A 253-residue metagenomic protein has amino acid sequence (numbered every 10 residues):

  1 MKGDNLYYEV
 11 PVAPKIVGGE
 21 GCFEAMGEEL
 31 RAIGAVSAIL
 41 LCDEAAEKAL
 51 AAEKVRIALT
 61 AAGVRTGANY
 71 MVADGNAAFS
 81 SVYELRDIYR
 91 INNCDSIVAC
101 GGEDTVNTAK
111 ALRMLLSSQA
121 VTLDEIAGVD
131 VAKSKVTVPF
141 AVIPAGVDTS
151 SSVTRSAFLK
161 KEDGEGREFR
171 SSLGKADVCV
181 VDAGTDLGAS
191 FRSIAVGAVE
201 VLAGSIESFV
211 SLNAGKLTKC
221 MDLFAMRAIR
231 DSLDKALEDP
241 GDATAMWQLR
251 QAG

Functional and structural regions predicted by a protein language model:
M1-S96: ATP/NTP phosphate-donor binding region
P14, S117-L217: A glycine/threonine-rich phosphate-anchoring loop and its flanking beta-alpha core in nucleotide/phosphate-binding
K54-R56, E84-R86, T105-Q119, V153-S156: Short Gly/Thr/Asp-enriched flexible loops that form oxyanion-binding sites at enzyme active sites
T60-A61, I91, L112, V129-D130 (+1 more regions): N-terminal loops that bind phosphate or other acidic moieties and the adjacent beta-alpha structural core
L85, T108-R113, S205-I206, I229-S232 (+1 more regions): Buried hydrophobic packing segments
C94-K110, A145-S151: Glycine/serine-rich anion-binding loops at beta->alpha junctions that coordinate negatively charged ligand groups
S208-G253: Active-site segments that bind and position negatively charged phosphate/pyrophosphate groups
